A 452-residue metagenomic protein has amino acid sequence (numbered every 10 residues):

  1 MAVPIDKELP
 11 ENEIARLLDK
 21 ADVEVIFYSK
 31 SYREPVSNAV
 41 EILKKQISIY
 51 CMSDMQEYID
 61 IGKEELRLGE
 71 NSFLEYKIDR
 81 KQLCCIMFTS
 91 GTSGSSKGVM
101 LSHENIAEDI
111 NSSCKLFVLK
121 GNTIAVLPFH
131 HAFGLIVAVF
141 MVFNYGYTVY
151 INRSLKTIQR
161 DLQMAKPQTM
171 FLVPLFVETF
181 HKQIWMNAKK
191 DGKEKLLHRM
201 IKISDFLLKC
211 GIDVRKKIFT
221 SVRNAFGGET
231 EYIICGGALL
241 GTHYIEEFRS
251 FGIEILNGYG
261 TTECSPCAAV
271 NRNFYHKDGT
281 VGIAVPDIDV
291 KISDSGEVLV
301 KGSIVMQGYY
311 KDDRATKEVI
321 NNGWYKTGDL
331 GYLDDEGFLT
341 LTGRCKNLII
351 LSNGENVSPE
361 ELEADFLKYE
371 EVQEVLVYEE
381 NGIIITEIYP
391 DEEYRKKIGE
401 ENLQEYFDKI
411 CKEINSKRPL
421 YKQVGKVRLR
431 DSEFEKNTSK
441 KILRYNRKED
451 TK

Functional and structural regions predicted by a protein language model:
M1-I61, G382, E392: Structural core segment of the AMP-binding/adenylate-forming
E34-R80, I184-S221, D431: ANL superfamily adenylate-forming
L66-F88, S95, F117-N122: Conserved pre-ATP/AMP-binding loop-to-beta segment of ANL
C84-I110: Conserved AMP-binding A3 loop
A107-N122, F129-F219, E229: Conserved AMP-binding/adenylation subdomain of ANL enzymes
Q168-F171, H181-H276, Q373: Gly/Ser/Thr-rich phosphate-binding loop
A284-S293, E297-L351, N356, K368: Conserved ATP-binding/catalytic segment of the ANL
E374-L376, G382, K412-K452: Conserved C-terminal "lid"/linker of ANL adenylate-forming enzymes
